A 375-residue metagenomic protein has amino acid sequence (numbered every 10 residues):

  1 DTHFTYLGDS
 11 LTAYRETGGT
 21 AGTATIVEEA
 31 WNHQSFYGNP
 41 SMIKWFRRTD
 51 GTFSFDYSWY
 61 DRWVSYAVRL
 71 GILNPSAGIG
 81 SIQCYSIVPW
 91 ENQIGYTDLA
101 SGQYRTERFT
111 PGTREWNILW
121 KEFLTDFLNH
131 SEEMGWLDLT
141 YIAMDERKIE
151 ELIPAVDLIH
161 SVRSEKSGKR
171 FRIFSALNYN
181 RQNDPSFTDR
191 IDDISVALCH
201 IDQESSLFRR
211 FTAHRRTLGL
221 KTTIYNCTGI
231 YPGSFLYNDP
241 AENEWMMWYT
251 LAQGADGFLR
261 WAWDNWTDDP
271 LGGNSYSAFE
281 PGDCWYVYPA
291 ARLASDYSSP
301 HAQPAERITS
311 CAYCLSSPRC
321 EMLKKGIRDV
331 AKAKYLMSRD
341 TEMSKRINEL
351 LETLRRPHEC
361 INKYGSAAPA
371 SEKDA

Functional and structural regions predicted by a protein language model:
D1-K166, S175-T188, D264-T267, R356-P357: Aromatic-lined carbohydrate-binding surfaces of glycoside hydrolases
A21-A24, T223, D256-W263: Acidic/polar loop patches that form or flank catalytic/metal-binding clefts of enzymes that bind anionic ligands
P89, Q93-T97, S101-Y104, R108-N180 (+1 more regions): Catalytic domains of carbohydrate-active enzymes that cleave complex glycans
L152, Q203-H214: Active-site-adjacent beta->alpha loops and helix N-cap segments on the catalytic face of soluble alpha/beta enzymes
S167-N178, N183-Q203, G233-L251, D264: Extracellular glycoside hydrolase catalytic/binding regions
F187-S195, R216-T223, G254-G257: Glycine-enriched alpha-helix->loop->beta-strand junction motifs that scaffold or abut catalytic
R215-W245: Active-site clefts of carbohydrate-active enzymes
S234, D239-S295: Substrate-binding cleft of secreted/luminal carbohydrate-active enzymes
